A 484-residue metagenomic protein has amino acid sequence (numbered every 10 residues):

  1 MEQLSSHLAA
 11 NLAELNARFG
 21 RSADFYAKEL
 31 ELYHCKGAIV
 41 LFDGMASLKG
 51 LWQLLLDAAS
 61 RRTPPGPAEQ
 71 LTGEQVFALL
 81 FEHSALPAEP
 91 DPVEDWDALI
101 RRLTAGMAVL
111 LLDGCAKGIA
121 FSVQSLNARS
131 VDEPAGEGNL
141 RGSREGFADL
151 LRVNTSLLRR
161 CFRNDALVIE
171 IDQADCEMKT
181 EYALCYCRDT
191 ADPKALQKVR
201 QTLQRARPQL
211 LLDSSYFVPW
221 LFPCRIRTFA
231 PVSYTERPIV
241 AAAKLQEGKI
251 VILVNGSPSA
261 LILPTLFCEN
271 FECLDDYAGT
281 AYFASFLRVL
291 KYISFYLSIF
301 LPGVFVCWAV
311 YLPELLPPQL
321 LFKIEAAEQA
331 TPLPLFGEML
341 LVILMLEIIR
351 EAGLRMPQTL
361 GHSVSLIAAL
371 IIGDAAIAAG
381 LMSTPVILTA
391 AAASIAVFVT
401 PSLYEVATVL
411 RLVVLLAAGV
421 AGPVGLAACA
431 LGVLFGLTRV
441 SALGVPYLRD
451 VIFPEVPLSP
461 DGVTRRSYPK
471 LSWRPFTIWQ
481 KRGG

Functional and structural regions predicted by a protein language model:
M1-F300, E314, P318, T438-G484: Membrane-embedded alpha-helical signal segments
R163, Q329, G422-P423: Amphipathic alpha-helical protein-protein interaction surfaces
I252, S259, T265-V414: Transmembrane alpha-helical segments that form the functional core of multipass membrane systems
T384-V386, A390-G484: Hydrophobic alpha-helical transmembrane segments of membrane transport and translocation systems, primarily multi-pass
